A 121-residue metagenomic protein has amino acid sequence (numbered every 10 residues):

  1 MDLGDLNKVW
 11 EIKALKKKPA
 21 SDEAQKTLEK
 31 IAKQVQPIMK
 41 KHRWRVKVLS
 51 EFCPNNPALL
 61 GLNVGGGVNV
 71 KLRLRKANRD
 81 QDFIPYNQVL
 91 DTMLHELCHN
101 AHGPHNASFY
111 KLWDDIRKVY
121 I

Functional and structural regions predicted by a protein language model:
M1-L90, N100-I121: Active-site-proximal or metal-binding-adjacent scaffold patches in catalytic folds
E96: Walker B catalytic acidic pair
